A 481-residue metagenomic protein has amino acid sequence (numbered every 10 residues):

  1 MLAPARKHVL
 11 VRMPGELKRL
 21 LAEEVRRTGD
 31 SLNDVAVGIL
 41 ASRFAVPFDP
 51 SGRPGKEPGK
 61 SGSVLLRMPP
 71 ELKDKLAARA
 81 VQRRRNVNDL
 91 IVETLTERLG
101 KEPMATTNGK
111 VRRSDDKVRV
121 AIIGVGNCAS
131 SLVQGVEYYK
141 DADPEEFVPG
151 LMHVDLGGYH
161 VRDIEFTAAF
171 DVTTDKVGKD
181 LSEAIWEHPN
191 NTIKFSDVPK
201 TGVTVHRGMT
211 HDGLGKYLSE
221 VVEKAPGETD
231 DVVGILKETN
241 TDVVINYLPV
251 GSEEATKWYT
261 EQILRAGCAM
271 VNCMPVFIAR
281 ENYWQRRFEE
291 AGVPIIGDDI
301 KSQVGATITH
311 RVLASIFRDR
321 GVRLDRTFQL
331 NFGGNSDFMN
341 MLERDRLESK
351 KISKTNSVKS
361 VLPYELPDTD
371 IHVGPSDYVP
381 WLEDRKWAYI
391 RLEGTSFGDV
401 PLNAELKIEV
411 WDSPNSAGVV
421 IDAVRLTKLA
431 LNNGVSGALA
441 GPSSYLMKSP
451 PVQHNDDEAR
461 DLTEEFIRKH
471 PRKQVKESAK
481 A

Functional and structural regions predicted by a protein language model:
M1-M13, V46-M68, A77: Short Lys/Arg-rich basic patches
P14-D34, P70-D89, E93: Surface-exposed, Lys/Arg-rich phosphate-binding patches that contact polyanionic backbones
D30-G52, R85-T107: Short, basic amphipathic alpha-helical segments that act as recognition/interaction helices in nucleic-acid-binding
T106-Y259, L347-I352, A388, F397: N-terminal glycine-/serine-/threonine-rich beta1-alpha1-beta2 phosphate-ribose binding loop of Rossmann-like
I123, R162-E165, K176, E187-N190 (+2 more regions): Active-site-lining helix/loop region of Rossmann-like oxidoreductase modules
V250-Q262, C273-P294: Rossmann-fold NAD(P)-binding glycine/threonine-rich loop
R287-I300, G321, D325: Rossmann-fold dehydrogenase core element
G418-A481: NAD(P)-dependent Rossmann-like dehydrogenase/reductase catalytic/cofactor-binding core
